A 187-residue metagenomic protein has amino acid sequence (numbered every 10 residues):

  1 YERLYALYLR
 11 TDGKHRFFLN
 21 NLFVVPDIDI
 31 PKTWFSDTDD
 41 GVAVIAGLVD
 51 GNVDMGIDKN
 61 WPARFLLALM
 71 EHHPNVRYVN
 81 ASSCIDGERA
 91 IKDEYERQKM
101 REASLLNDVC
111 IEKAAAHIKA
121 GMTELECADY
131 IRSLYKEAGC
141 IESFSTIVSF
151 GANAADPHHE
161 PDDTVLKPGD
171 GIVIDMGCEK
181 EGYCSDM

Functional and structural regions predicted by a protein language model:
Y1, S82-I85, M122-M187: Short catalytic-site patches enriched in acidic/histidine residues that coordinate or position cofactors/metals
Y1-V109: A composition/biophysics-driven feature that prefers long, compositionally simple stretches
D29-S36, F65, I111, S133 (+2 more regions): Broad hydrophobic/π-residue packing in well-ordered secondary structure
D50, P74, E102-E112, A116-T123 (+2 more regions): Generic secondary-structure signature for well-ordered alpha-helical cores
